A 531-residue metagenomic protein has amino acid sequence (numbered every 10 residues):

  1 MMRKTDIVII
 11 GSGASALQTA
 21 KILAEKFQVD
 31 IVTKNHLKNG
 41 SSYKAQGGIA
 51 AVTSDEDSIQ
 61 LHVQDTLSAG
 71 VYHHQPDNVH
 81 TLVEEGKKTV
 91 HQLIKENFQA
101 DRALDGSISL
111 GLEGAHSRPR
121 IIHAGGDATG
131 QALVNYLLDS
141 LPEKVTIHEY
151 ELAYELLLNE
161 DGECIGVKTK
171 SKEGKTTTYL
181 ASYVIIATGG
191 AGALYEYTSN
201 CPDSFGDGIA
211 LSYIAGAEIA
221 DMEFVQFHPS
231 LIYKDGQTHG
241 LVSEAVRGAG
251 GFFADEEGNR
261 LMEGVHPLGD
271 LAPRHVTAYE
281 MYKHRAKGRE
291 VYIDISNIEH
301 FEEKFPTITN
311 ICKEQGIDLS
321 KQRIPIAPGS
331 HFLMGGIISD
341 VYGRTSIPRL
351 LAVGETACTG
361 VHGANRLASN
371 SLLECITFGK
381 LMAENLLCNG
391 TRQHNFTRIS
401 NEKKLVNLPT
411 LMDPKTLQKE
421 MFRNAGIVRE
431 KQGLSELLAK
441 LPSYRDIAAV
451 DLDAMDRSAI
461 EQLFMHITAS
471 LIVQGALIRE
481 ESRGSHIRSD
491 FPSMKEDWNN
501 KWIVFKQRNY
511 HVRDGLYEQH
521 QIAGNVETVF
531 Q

Functional and structural regions predicted by a protein language model:
M2-T5, A14, I22, L37 (+10 more regions): Glycine- and aromatic-enriched mobile tails/lids
R3-T5, G174-Y183, S346-I347: Core beta-strand elements of the Rossmann-like FAD/NAD(P) dinucleotide-binding domain in flavoenzyme oxidoreductases
I7-I31: N-terminal Rossmann-like FAD-binding beta1-loop-alpha1 element of flavoenzymes
A50-L82: Glycine-rich active-site loop/strand segments that organize a redox cofactor
H74-K87, I121-Y136, S199-G206, L231 (+1 more regions): Short beta-strand to alpha-helix junction loop
E96-K175, A187, L231-K234, F253: Conserved redox-cofactor binding core of oxidoreductases
Y183-G236, A272, R285, N370-F378: Glycine-rich loop(s) and the adjacent beta-strand/alpha-helix scaffold that form part
L211, A217-Q322, N385, T391: An anion/pyrophosphate-binding glycine-rich loop and adjacent beta-alpha core in soluble alpha-beta enzymes
